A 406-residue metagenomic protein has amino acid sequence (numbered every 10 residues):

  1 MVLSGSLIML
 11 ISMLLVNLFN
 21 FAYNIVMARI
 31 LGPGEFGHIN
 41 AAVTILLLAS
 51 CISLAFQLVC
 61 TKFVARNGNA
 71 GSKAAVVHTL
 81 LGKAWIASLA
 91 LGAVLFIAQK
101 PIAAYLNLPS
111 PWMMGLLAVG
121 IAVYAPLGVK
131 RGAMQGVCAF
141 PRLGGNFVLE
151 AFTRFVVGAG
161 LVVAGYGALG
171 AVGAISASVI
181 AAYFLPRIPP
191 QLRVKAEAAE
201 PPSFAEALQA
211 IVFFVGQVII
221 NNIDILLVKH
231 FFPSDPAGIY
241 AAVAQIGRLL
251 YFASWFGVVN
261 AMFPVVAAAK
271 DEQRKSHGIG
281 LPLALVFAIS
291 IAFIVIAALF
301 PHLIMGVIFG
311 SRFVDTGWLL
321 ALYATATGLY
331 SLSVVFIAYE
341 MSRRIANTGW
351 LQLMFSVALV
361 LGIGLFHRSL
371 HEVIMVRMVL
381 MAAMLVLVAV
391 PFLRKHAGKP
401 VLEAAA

Functional and structural regions predicted by a protein language model:
L3-N17, A42, L46, S50-K100 (+3 more regions): Membrane-water interface segments that mark the loop-to-transmembrane alpha-helix transition
G5-N20, L149-E150, R154, G170-A182 (+3 more regions): Transmembrane helical elements of multi-pass membrane transporters/channels
P33, Q99-L117, S234, L299-G328: Interfacial segments at transmembrane-helix termini and the short loops linking adjacent helices
F36-N40, T44, M114, S234-Q245 (+1 more regions): Small-residue hotspots at the loop-to-helix junctions and early N-terminal turns of transmembrane alpha-helices
A42-S53, Y240-N260, I289, F293 (+1 more regions): Transmembrane helix-bundle signature of multi-pass secondary active exporters and lipid flippases
S53-N69, G136, V243, G247-E272 (+1 more regions): Helix-loop junctions and terminal segments of transmembrane helices in multi-pass membrane transport/translocation
M114-A118, G144-L192, M354, H371-R394: Hydrophobic alpha-helical transmembrane segments
V123-G145, T325-L351: Membrane-interface junctions at transmembrane-helix termini in multi-pass inner-membrane proteins
